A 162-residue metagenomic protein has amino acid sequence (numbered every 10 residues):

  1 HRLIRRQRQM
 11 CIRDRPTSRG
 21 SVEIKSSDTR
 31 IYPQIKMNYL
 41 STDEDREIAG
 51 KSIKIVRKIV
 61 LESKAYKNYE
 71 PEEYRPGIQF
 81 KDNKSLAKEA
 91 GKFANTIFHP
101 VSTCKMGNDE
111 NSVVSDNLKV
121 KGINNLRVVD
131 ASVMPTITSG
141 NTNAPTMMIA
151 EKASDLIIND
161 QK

Functional and structural regions predicted by a protein language model:
H1-I12: Single conserved hydrophobic/aromatic residue that forms the stacking wall/gate of nucleotide- or nucleobase-binding
Q9, K64-I137: A glycine-rich dinucleotide-binding beta-alpha-beta segment and adjacent secondary-structure elements that constitute
R13-T17, T29-R30: Flexible acidic/glycine-rich loop/turn elements at helix↔coil and beta-strand↔loop transitions within catalytic cores
I24: Conserved functional hotspot residues or short segments at active or partner-binding sites across diverse domains
R30-E44: Short His/Asp/Glu-rich catalytic/ion-coordination signatures at enzyme active sites or charged loops
S41-E47, S139-N141: Conserved, non-catalytic sequence blocks in retroelement Pol enzymes and Pol-derived host proteins
S52-A65, E151-K162: Internal hydrophobic alpha-helix adjacent to the cofactor/substrate pocket in enzyme cavities
I137-I157: A conserved FAD-binding loop/helix module that cradles the flavin
